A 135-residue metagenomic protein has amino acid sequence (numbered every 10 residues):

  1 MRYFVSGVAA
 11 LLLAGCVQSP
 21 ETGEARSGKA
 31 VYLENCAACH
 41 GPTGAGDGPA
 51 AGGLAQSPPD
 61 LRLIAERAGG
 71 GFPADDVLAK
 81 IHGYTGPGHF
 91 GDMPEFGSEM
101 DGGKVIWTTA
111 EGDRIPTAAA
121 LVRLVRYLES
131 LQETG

Functional and structural regions predicted by a protein language model:
M1-C16: Sec-dependent bacterial lipoprotein signal peptides
G15-V31, R67-G69: Electrostatic cytochrome c docking/interface patches
V17-E21, C39-G46, S98, E129: Detector for the c-type heme attachment site
A25-E34, R114-A119: Sequence context surrounding c-type heme c attachment/ligation sites in exported
G28, Y32-P42, M93, L124 (+1 more regions): The canonical Cys-X-X-Cys-His
P49-G53: Short cysteine/histidine-rich zinc-coordinating motifs and their immediately flanking basic loops
A55-D113, L124, L128: Extracytoplasmic electron-transfer domains, predominantly the class I c-type cytochrome c fold
T134-G135: Short, solvent-exposed mixed-charge patches
